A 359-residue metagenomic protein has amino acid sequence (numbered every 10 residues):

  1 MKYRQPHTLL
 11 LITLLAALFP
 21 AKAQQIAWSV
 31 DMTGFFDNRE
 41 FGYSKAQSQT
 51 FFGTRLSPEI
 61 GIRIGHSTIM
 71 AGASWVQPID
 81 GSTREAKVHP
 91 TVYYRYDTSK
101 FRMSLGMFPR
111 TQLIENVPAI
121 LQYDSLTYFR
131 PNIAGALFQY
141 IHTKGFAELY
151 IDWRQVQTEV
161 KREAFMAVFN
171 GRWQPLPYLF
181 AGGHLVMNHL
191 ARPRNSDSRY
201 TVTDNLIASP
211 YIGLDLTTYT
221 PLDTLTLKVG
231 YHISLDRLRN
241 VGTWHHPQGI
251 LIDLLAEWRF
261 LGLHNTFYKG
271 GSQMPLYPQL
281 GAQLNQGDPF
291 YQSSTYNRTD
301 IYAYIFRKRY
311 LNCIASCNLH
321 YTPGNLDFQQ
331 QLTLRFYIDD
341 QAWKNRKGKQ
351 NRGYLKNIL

Functional and structural regions predicted by a protein language model:
K2-L9: Bacterial N-terminal signal peptides that target proteins for export
L9-A17: Bacterial N-terminal signal peptides
A23-Y96, Q330-I338, N345, K349 (+1 more regions): Beta-barrel outer-membrane channel/assembly domains of diderm bacteria
T33, G53, T91, H142-R154 (+2 more regions): Exposed, low-structure sequence patches enriched in small/polar residues
G42-K45, A119-L121, Q279-Q286: Flexible, solvent-exposed loop segments that connect beta-strands
G61-T68, S74, R84-R102, F108-T111 (+6 more regions): Subset of outer-membrane beta-barrel
R102-R172, M187: Surface-exposed coil loops of outer-membrane beta-barrel proteins
